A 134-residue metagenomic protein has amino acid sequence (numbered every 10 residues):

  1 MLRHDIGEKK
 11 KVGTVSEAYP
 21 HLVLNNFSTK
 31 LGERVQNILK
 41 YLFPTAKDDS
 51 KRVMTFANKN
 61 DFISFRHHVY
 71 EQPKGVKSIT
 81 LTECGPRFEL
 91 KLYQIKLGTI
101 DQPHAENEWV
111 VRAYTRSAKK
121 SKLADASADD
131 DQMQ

Functional and structural regions predicted by a protein language model:
M1-Q134: Phospho-regulatory, Ser/Thr- and acidic-rich intrinsically disordered linkers and terminal tails that flank modular
